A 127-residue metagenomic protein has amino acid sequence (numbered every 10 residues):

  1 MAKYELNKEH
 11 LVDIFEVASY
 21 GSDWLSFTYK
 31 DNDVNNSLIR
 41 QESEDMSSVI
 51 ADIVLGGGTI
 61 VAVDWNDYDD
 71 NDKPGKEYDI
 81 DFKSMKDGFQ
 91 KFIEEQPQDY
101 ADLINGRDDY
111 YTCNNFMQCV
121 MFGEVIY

Functional and structural regions predicted by a protein language model:
M1-D69: Long, contiguous N-terminal structural blocks used for assembly/anchoring
A2-H10, Q41, D45, K76 (+2 more regions): Alpha-helix boundary/N-cap detector
Y4, Y20, Y29, Y68 (+4 more regions): Sequence-level detector for tyrosine residue identity
D13-I14, D45, V49-I53, S84 (+4 more regions): Charge-rich, solvent-exposed alpha-helical interaction surfaces
A18, S22, G57-V61, F89-Q96 (+2 more regions): Short, flexible helical or helix-coil boundary motifs
S19, V54-G56, K73, M121 (+1 more regions): Intrinsically disordered, low-complexity segments enriched in small/polar residues
G56, W65-G75, I80-K91, D99-A101: Acidic, low-complexity, intrinsically disordered interaction modules
D102-Y127: Acidic, proline/glycine-rich low-complexity IDRs
